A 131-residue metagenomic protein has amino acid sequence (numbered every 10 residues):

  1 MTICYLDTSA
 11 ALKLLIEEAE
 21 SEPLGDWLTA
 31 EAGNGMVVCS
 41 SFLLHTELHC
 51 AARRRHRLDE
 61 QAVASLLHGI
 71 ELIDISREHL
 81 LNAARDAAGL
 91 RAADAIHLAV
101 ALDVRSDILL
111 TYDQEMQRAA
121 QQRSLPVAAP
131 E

Functional and structural regions predicted by a protein language model:
M1-C39, A52-A64, P126, E131: Short, well-structured N-terminal submotif of metal-dependent ribonuclease cores
T2-I3, D26, A30, H45 (+3 more regions): Acidic, PIN/NYN-like endoribonuclease modules and their adjacent C-terminal/linker elements
L6, C39-S40, D74, A92-A95 (+1 more regions): Short beta-strand scaffold positions
S9-L12, H49, L67, A84 (+1 more regions): Amphipathic alpha-helical segments within well-ordered protein domains
A10-A11, L44, H79, H97 (+1 more regions): Alpha-helix capping/helix-boundary segments
E17-E18, I73, L90-R91: Transmembrane alpha-helical core positions of polytopic small-molecule transporters
E22, C50, L81, Q117-R118: Alpha-helical elements of the RecA-like P-loop NTPase motor core of helicases
L66-A88: Acidic catalytic patch
